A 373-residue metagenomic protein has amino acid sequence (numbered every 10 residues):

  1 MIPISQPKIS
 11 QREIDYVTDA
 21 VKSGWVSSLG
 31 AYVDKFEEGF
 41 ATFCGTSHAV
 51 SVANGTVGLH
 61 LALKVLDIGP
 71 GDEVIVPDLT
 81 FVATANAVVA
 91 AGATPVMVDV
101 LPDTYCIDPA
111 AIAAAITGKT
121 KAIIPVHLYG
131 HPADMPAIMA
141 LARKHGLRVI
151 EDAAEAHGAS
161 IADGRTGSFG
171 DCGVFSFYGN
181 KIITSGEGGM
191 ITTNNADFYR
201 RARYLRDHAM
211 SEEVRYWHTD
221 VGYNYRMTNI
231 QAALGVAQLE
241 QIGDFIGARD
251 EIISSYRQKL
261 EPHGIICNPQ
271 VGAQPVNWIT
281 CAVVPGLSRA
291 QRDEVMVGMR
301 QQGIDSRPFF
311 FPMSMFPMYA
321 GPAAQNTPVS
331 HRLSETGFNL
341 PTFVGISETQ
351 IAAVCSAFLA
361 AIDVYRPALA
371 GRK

Functional and structural regions predicted by a protein language model:
M1-V26, P341: N-terminal "arm"/small-domain region of PLP-dependent enzymes with the aminotransferase-like
V26-E73, A87-A91, M97-D99, G164: Phosphate-binding glycine-rich loop
D34-E38, F43-A49, A110, A114 (+4 more regions): PLP-dependent aminotransferase class I/II
V50, I75, V96, R148-I150 (+3 more regions): Structural detector of well-ordered beta-strand residues that form the stable sheet scaffold of enzyme domains
G58, T80, T349: Conserved SAM-binding loop
K64-A153, S160, G371: PLP-dependent aminotransferase-like
E151-S185, V214-T219: Conserved active-site segment immediately N-terminal to the catalytic lysine that forms the internal aldimine
S168-R206, N229: Active-site PLP attachment segment
